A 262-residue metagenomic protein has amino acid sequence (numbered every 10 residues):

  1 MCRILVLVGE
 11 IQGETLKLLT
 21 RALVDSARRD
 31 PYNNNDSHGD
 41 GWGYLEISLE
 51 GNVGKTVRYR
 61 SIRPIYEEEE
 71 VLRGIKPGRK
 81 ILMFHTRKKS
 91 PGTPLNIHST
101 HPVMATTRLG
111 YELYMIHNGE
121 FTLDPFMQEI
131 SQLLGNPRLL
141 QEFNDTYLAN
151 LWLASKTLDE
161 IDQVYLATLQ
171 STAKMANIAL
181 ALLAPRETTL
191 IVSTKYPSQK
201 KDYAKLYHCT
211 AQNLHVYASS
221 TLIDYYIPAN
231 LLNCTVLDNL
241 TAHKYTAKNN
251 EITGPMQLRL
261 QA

Functional and structural regions predicted by a protein language model:
M1-Y66, Y196-Q199, H215-A262: Extreme N-terminus nucleophile/cap motif
C2, Y44, T100-F121, Q170-P228: Conserved catalytic micro-motifs used in adenylation/nucleotidyl-transfer and phosphoryl/amide- and methyl-transfer
L16, G92-P94, L123-F126, K200-K201 (+1 more regions): Short helix/loop capping segments that flank catalytic or ligand/cofactor-binding pockets
D36-G39, G54-I62, G78-M83, R87 (+2 more regions): Domain-scale activation on soluble regions of proteins
H38-W42, P77-R79, N96, T172-M175: Short, basic and Ser/Thr-rich N-terminal targeting/leader segments
R60-L72, H85-G110: Short acidic (Asp/Glu) patches
G74-P77, I81-T93, R138-F143, L151-K156 (+1 more regions): A structured binding-face within diverse protein domains that lines the active/interaction site
T122-T189: Short histidine
